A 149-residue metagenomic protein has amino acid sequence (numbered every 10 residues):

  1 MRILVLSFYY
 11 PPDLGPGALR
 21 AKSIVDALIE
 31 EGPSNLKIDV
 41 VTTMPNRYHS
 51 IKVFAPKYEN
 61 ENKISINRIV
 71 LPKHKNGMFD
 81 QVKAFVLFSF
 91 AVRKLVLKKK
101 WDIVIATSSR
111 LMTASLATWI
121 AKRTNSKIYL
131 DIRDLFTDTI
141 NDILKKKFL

Functional and structural regions predicted by a protein language model:
M1-S65: N-terminal subdomain of nucleotide-sugar transferases
F8, L71-D80, K98-K99, S126-L149: Acceptor-binding helix/loop patch of EC 2.4 sugar-transfer enzymes, predominantly nucleotide-sugar-dependent
F8, T107-R110: Short, well-ordered beta-to-alpha junction loops that form the rim of enzyme active sites and present histidine/acidic
N35, T124-K127: A short helix->loop->beta-strand "cap" motif at the edges of active sites that frequently abuts
T42, S108, I132: A cross-domain feature marking catalytic cores of carbohydrate-active enzymes and several ubiquitous metabolic/repair
A55-N60, F85, K122-T124, K146-L149: Short, hinge-like loop/turn segments at secondary-structure boundaries
R68-I103, M112-R123: An amphipathic, basic-hydrophobic alpha-helix
